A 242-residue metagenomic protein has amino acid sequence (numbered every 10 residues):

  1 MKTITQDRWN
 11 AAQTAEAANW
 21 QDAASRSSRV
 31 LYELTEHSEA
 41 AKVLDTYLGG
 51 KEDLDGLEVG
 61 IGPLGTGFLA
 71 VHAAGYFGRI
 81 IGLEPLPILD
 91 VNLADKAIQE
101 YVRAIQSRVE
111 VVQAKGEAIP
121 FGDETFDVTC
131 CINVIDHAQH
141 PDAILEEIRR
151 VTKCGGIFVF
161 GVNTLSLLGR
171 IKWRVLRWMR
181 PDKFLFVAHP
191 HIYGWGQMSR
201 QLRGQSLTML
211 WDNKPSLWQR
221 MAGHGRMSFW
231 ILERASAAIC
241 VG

Functional and structural regions predicted by a protein language model:
M1-G49: Class I SAM-dependent methyltransferase Rossmann-like catalytic core, especially the SAM/SAH-binding loop
L57-A118: Class I SAM-dependent methyltransferase SAM/SAH-binding core
C130: A conserved beta-strand element that flanks and buttresses the S-adenosyl-L-methionine
N133-V134: Short catalytic micro-motifs in class I SAM-dependent methyltransferases
D142-I157: A short glycine-rich, Lys/Arg-flanked "PGG" loop and its adjoining helix->strand segment in the class I
I157-F186, I192: Conserved class I S-adenosyl-L-methionine
F186-S206, L210-W211: Short alpha-helix
R203-G242: Core SAM-dependent methyltransferase catalytic element
